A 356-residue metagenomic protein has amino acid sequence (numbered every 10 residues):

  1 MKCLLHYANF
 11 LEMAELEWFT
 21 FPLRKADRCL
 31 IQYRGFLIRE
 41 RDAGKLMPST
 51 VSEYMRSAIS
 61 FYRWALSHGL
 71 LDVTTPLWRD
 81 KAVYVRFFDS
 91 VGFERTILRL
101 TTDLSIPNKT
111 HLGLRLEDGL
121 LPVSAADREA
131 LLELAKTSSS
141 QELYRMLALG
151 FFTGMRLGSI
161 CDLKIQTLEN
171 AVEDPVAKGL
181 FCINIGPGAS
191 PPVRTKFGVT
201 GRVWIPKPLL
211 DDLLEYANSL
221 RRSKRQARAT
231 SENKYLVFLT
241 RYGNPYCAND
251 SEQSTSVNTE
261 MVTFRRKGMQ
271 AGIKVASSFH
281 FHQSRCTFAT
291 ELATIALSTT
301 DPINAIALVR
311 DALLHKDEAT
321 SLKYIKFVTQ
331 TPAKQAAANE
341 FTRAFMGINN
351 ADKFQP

Functional and structural regions predicted by a protein language model:
M1-E94, E133: N-terminal core-binding DNA-recognition domain of tyrosine recombinases/integrases
H68-D72, G150-G179: Short, charged phosphate-coordinating catalytic segments
A125-L157, A305: Basic, Lys/Arg- and aromatic-enriched nucleic-acid-binding interface segment
L163-D212, S223-A229, N233: Conserved tyrosine-mediated DNA breakage-rejoining catalytic core shared by Y-recombinases
P206-A276: Active-site/catalytic core of tyrosine-dependent DNA strand-transfer enzymes
N258-D311: Short, basic (Lys/Arg/His-rich) helix/loop patches that form interaction surfaces in the mid-to-C-terminal regions
L313-A338: Catalytic-site neighborhood detector that most strongly recognizes the C-terminal catalytic loop/helix of tyrosine
N339-P356: C-terminal secondary-structure termini that scaffold catalytic or DNA-interacting sites
